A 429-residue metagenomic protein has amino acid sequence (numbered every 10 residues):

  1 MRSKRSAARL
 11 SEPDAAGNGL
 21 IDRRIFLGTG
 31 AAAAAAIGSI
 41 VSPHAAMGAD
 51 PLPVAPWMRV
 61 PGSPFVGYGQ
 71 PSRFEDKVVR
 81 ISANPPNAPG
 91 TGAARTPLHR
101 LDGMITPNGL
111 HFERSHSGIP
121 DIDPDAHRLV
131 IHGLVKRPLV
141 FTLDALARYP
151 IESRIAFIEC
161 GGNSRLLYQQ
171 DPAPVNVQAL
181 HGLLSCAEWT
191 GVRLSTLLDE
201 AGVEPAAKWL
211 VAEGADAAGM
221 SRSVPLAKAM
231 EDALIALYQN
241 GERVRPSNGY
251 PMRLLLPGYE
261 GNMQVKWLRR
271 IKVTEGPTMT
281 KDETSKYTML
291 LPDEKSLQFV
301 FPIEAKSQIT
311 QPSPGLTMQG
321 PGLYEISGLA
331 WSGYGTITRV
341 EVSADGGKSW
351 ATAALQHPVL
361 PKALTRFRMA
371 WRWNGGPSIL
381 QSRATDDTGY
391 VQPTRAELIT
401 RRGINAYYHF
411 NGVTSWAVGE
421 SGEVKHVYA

Functional and structural regions predicted by a protein language model:
M1-I21, I25, A34, S39-I40: N-terminal secretory signal peptides
P43-A49: Boundary at the C-terminal end of the N-terminal hydrophobic targeting segment
A49-A429: Structured, non-membrane catalytic/scaffold regions adjacent to prosthetic-group chemistry
